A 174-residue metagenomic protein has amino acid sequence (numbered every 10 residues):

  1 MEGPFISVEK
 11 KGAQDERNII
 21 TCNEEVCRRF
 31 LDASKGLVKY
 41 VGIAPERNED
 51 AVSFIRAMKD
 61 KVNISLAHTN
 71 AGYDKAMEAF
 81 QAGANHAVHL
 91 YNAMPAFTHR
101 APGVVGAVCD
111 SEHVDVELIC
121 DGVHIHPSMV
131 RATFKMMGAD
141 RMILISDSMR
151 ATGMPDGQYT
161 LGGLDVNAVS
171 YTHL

Functional and structural regions predicted by a protein language model:
E2-L37: Divalent-metal coordination cores built from histidine and acidic residues
G3, H89, A168: Active-site donor-binding loop signature of nucleotide-sugar glycosyltransferases
E25, D32-D156: Active-site core of metal-dependent hydrolases
G153, L164-V166: Anionic-ligand binding region
Q158-G163: Short, surface-exposed, charged loop/turn segments at secondary-structure junctions
T172-H173: Conserved small/polar residues in nucleotide/adenosyl-binding loops
